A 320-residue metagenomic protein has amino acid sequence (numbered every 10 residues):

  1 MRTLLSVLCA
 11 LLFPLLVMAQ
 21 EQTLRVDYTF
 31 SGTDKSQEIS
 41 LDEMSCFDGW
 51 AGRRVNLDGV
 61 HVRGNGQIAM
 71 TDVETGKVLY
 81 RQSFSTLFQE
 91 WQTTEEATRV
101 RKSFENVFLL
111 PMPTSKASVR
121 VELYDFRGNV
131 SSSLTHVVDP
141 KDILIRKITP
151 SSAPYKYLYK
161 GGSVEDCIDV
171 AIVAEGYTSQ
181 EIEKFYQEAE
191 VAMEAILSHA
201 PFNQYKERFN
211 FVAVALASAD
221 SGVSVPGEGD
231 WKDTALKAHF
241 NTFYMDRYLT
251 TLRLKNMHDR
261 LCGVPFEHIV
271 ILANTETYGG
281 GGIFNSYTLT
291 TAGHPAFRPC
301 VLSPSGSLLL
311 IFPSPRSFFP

Functional and structural regions predicted by a protein language model:
M1-L5: Positively charged n-region of N-terminal signal peptides that target proteins for export
S6-L15: Bacterial N-terminal signal peptides
V17-A19: Boundary at the C-terminal end of the N-terminal hydrophobic targeting segment
E21-L144: Beta-strand-enriched, solvent-exposed domains that form extended recognition/catalytic surfaces
G66, A117-V119, I168, F209 (+1 more regions): Residue-level detector of short, conserved catalytic/binding motifs and their immediate flanks
D142-N203, A213-V225, G229-D233, F240-T242 (+3 more regions): Fold-level signature of zinc-dependent metallopeptidase catalytic domains
E181-F185, F284-S314: Short pre-active-site segment immediately N-terminal to the catalytic Zn-binding motif
S314-P320: Acidic, glycine-rich loop-and-strand cores that form catalytic or ligand-binding grooves in diverse globular domains
